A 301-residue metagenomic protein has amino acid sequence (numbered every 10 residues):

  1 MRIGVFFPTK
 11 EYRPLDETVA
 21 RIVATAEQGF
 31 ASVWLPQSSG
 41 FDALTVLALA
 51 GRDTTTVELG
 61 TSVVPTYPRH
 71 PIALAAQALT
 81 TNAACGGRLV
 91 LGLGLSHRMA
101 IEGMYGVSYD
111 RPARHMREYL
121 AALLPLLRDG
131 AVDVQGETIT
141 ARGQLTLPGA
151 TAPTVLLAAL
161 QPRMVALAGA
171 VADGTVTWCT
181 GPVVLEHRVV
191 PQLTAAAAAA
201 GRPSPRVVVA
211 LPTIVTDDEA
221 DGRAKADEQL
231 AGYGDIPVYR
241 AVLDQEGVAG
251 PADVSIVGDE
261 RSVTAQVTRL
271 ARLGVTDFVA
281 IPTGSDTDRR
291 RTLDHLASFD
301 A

Functional and structural regions predicted by a protein language model:
M1-A301: Active-site-adjacent structural elements that line small-molecule/cofactor binding pockets in enzymes
